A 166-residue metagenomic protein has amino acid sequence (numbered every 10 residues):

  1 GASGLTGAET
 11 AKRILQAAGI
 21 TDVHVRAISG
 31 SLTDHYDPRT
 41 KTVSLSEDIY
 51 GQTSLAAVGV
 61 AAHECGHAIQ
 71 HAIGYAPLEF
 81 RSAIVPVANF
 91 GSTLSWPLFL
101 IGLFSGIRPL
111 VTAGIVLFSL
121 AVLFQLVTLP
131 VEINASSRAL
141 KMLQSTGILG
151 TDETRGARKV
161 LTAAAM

Functional and structural regions predicted by a protein language model:
G1-G91, L123-M166: Polar-ligand-bearing catalytic/cofactor-coordination segments of membrane-embedded or membrane-tethered inner-membrane
Q70, G106, F118: Short, electropositive, low-hydrophobicity segments enriched in small/polar residues
F90-F99: Core segments of transmembrane alpha-helices that mediate helix-helix packing or line hydrophobic substrate/ligand
L103-A113: Helix-coil boundary and interhelical linker segments in multi-pass alpha-helical membrane proteins
I115-F124: Small-residue-enriched core segments of transmembrane alpha-helices in multipass membrane transport and channel
